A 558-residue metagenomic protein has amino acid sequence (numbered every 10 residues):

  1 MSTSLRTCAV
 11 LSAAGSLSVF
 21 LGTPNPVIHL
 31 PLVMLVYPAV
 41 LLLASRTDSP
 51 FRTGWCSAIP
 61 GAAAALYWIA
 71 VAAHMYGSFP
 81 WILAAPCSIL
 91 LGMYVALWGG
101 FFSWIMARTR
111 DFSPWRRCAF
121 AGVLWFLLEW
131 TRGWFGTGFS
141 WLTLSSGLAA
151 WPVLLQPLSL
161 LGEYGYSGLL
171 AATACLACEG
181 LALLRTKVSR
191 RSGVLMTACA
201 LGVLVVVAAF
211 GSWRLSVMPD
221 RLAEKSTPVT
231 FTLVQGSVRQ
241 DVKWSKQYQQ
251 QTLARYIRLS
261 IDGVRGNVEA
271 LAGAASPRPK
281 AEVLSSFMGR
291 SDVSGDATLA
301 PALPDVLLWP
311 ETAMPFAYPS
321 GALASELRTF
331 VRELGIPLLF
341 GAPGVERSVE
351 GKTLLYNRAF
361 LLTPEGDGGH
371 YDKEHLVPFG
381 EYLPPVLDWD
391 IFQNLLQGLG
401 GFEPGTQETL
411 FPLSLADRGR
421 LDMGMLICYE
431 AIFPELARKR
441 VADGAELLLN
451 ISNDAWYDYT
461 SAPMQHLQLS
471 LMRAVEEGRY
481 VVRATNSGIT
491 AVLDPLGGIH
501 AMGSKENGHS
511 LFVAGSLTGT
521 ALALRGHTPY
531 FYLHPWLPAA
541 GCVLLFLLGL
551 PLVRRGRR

Functional and structural regions predicted by a protein language model:
S2-P219, K246, A254, G273-S276 (+6 more regions): Membrane-embedded alpha-helical bundles of multi-pass enzymes that act on lipidic or dolichyl-linked glycan substrates
L215-L533: Soluble catalytic domains of enzymes that build or remodel membrane lipids, polysaccharides, and related
